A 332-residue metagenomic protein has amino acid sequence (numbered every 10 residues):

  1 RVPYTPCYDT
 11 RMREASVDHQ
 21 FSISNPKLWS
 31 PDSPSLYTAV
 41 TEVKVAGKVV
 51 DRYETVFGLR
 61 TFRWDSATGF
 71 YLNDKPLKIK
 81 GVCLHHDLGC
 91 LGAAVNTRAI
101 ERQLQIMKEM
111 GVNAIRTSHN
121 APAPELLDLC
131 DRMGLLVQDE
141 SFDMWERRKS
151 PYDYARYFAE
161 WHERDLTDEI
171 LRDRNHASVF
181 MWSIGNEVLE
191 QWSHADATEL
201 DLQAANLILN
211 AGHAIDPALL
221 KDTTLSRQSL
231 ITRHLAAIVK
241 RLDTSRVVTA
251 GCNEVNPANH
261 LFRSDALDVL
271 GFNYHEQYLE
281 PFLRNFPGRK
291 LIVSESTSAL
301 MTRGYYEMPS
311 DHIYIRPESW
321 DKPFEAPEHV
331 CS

Functional and structural regions predicted by a protein language model:
R1-L129, M133-V137, D165-D168, R172-M181 (+1 more regions): Secreted/periplasmic carbohydrate-active enzymes, especially glycoside hydrolases
L104-M107, A114-S332: Substrate-binding/catalytic cleft of secreted carbohydrate-active enzymes, primarily glycoside hydrolases
